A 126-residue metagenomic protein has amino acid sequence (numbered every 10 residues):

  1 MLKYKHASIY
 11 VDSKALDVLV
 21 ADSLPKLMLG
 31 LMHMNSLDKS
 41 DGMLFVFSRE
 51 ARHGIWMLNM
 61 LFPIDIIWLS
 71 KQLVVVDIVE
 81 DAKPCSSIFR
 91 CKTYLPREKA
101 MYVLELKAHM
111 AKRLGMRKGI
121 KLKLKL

Functional and structural regions predicted by a protein language model:
M1-L126: Compact, glycine-rich, soluble single-domain proteins
